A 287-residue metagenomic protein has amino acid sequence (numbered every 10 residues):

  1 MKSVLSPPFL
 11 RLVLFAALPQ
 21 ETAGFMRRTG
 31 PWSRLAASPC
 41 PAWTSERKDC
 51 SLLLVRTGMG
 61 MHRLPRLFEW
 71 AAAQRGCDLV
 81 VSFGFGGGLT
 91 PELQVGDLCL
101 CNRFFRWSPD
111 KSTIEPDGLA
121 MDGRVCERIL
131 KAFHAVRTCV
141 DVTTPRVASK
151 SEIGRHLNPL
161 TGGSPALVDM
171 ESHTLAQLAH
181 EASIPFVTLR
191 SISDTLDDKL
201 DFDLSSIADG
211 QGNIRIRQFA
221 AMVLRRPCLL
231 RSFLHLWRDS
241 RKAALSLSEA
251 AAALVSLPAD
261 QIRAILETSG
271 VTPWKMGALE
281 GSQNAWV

Functional and structural regions predicted by a protein language model:
M1-P7: Short boundary motifs at domain starts and secondary-structure transition points
P7-V13: Extreme N-terminal starter segment of soluble prokaryotic enzymes
F9, A36-V287: Glycine-rich phosphate- or other oxyanion-binding loops that anchor nucleotides, phosphorylated ligands
F15-A17, V55: Short hydrophobic segments within beta-strands
L18-P19, S172: Helix N-cap/beta->alpha junction signal
E21-F25, R63: Short N-terminal binding/cap micro-motifs at the start of the first secondary-structure element
T29-P31: Short Gly/aromatic-enriched secondary-structure transition segments
